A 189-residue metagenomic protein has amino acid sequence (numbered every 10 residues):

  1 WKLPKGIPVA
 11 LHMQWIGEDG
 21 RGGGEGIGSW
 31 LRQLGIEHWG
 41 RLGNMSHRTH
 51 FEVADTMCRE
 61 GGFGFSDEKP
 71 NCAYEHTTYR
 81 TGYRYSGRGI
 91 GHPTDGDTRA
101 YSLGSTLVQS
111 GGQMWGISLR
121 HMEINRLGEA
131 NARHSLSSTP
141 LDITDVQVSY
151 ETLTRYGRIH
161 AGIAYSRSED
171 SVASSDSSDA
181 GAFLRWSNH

Functional and structural regions predicted by a protein language model:
W1-L3, H38-G40, L107-Q109, E151-T154 (+2 more regions): Residue-level signature of outer-membrane beta-barrel architecture
P8-A10, Q14-L136: Extracellular/periplasmic loop regions
R21-G24, E169-A173: A generic structural signal for short coil/turn motifs at secondary-structure boundaries
G28-R32, D97-Y101, P140-V146, D176-A182: Residues that define the transmembrane beta-barrel architecture of outer-membrane proteins
R80-T81, T152-T154, G162, D176-H189: Outer-membrane beta-barrel "beta-signal"
I90, S137-L141, E151: Intrinsically disordered, low-complexity regulatory/linker segments
Y101-L103, S110, M114-W115, V148 (+3 more regions): Secondary-structure boundary/capping micro-motif
I143-D170: C-terminal structured domain segments
